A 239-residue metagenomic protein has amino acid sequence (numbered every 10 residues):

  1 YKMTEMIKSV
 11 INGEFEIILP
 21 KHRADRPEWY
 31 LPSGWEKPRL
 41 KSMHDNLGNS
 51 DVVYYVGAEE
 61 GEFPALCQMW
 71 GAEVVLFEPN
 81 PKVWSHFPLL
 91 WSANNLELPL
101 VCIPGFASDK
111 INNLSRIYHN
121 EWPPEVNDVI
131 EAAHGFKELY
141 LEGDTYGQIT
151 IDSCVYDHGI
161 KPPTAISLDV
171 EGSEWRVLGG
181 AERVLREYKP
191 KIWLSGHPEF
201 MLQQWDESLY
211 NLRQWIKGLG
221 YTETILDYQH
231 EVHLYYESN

Functional and structural regions predicted by a protein language model:
Y1-V101, F136-D144, Y156-I160, L209-W215 (+1 more regions): S-adenosyl-L-methionine
Y30-Y54, N113, I130-Y188, F200 (+1 more regions): Short internal loop-to-helix segment that lines adenine-nucleotide cofactor pockets
A58-E60, P81, D109, V170-G172 (+1 more regions): Short, glycine/acidic-enriched loop or turn micro-motifs at the edges of active sites
C67, F87, R116, V177-A181: Hydrophobic packing residues within well-ordered alpha-helices of enzyme cores
E78-S85, E174, P198-Q203: Canonical radical SAM enzyme core domain
P88-T150: S-adenosyl-L-methionine
K189-G196: Conserved beta-strand signature within the Rossmann-like core of class I S-adenosyl-L-methionine
